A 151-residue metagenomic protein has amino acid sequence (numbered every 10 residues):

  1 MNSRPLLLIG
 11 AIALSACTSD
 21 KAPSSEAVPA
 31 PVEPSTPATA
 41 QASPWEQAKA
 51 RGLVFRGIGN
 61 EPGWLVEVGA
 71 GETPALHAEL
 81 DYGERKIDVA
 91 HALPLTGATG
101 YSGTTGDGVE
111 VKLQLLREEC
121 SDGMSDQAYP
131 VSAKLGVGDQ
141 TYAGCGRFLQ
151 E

Functional and structural regions predicted by a protein language model:
M1-S15: Sec-dependent bacterial lipoprotein signal peptides
C17-K21: Bacterial signal peptide processing site
S25-K49: Post-signal peptide N-terminal segment of mature Sec-exported envelope proteins
Q47, R51-Q114, R147: Central antiparallel beta-sheet cores of small beta-barrel/beta-sandwich binding domains
G108-A128: Acidic, glycine-rich flexible loop segments
S121-D126, S132-Y142: Short, exposed beta-strand-loop hairpins at the edges of beta-sheets in extracellular/periplasmic proteins
Y142-Q150: Short, low-complexity, Pro/Ser/Thr/Gly-rich segments in the mature regions of secreted, periplasmic
